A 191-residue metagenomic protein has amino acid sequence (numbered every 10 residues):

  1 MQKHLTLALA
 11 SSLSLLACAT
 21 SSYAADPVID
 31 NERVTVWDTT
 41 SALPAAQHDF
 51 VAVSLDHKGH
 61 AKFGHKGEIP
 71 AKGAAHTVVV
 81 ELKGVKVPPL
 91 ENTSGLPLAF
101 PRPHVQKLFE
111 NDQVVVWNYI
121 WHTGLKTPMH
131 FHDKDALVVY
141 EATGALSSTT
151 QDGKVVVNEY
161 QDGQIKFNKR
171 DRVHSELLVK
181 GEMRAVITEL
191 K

Functional and structural regions predicted by a protein language model:
M1-L9: Bacterial N-terminal signal peptides that target proteins for export
A8-A17: Bacterial N-terminal signal peptides
A19-A25: Boundary at the C-terminal end of the N-terminal hydrophobic targeting segment
A25-K86: Structured N-terminal alpha/beta-domain signature that marks small ligand/cofactor-binding or signaling modules
A42-A61, H132-D152: Glycine- and acidic-residue-biased ligand/ion/polar-headgroup-sensing regions
A45-H48, H65-K83, T143, K169-K191: Ligand-binding loop in jelly-roll beta-barrel domains
S54-K66, G153-D171: Short acidic-glycine-tyrosine-enriched beta hairpin
K72-V116: Surface-exposed beta-loop interaction hotspot
